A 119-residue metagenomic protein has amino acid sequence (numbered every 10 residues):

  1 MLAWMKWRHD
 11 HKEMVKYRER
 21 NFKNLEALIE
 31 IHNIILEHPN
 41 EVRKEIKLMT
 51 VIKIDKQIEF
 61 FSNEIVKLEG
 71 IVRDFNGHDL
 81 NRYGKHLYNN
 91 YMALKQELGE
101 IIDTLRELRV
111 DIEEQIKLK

Functional and structural regions predicted by a protein language model:
M1-K119: Charge-rich amphipathic alpha-helical interaction elements
